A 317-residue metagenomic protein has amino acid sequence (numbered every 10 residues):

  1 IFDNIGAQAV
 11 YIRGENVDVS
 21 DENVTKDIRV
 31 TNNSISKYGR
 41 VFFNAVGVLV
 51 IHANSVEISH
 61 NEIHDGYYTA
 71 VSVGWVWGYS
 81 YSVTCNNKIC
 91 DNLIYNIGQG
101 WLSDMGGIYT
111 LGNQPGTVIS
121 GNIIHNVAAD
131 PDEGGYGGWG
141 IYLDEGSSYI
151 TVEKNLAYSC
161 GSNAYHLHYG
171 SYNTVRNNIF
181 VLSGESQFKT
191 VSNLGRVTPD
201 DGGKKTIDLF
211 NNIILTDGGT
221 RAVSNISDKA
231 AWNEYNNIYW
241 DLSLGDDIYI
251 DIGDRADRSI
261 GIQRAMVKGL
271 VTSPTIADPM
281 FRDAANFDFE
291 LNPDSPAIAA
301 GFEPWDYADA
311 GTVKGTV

Functional and structural regions predicted by a protein language model:
I1-A7, S20-G39, G47, N54-Y68 (+9 more regions): Right-handed parallel beta-helix
G6-I12, G39-V46, Y67-V73, S82 (+7 more regions): Short glycine/acidic-rich loop motifs that flank beta-strands on beta-rich extracellular proteins
Y11, E57, S72, G107-Y109 (+5 more regions): Structured core elements
E15-V17: Asp-box/WD-like beta-propeller blade repeats and closely related beta-sheet repeat scaffolds
I51, V56, V313-V317: Amphipathic alpha-helical surface "interface" segments used for docking/oligomerization or membrane association within
Y109, W139, E153-L156, H166 (+6 more regions): Generic hydrophobic alpha-helical scaffold/packing signal
V197-V317: Acidic, glycine- and Ser/Thr-rich low-complexity intrinsically disordered tracts in extracellular/secreted proteins
